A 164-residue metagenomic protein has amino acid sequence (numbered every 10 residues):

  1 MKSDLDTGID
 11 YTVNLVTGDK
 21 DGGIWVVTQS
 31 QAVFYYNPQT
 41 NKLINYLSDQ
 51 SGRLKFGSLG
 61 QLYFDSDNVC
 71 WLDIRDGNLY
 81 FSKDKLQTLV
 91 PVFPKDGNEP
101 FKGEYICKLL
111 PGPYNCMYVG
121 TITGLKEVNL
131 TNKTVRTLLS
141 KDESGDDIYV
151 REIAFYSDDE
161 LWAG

Functional and structural regions predicted by a protein language model:
M1-G164: Carboxylate-rich, polar loop motifs that coordinate divalent cations or form catalytic acidic clusters
